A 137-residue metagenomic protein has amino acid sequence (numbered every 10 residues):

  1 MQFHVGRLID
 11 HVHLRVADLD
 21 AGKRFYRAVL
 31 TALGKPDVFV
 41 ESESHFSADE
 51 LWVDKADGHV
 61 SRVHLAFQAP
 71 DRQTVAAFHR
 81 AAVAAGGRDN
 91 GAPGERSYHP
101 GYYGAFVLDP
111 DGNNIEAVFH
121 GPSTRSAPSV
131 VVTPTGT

Functional and structural regions predicted by a protein language model:
M1-K23, L65, G121-T137: N-terminal beta-strand motif that seeds the catalytic metal site of vicinal oxygen chelate
Q2, H45-A85: Long, continuous compositionally biased terminal/linker segments
G6-L8, G58-S61, H99: Short glycine-enriched loop/turn motifs at secondary-structure junctions
H13-W52: Core segments of cupin and vicinal oxygen chelate
V16-D20, F67-D111: Vicinal oxygen chelate
H99-P100, F106, A117-T124: Short beta->alpha transition motifs characteristic of CBS
N114: Glycine-rich acetyl-CoA-binding "A-motif" of GNAT/NAT acetyltransferases
